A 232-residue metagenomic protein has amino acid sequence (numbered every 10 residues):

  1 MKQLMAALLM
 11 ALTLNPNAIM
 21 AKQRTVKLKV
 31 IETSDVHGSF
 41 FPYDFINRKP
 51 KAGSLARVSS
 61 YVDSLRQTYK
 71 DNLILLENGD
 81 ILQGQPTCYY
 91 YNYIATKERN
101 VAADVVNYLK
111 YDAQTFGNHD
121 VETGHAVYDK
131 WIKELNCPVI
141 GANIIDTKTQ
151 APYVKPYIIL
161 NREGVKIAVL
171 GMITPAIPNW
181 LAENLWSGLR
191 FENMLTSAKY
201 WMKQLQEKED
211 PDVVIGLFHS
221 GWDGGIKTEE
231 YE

Functional and structural regions predicted by a protein language model:
M1-R24: Bacterial Sec-dependent N-terminal signal peptides
M20-E232: Acidic, metal/ion-coordinating pockets
